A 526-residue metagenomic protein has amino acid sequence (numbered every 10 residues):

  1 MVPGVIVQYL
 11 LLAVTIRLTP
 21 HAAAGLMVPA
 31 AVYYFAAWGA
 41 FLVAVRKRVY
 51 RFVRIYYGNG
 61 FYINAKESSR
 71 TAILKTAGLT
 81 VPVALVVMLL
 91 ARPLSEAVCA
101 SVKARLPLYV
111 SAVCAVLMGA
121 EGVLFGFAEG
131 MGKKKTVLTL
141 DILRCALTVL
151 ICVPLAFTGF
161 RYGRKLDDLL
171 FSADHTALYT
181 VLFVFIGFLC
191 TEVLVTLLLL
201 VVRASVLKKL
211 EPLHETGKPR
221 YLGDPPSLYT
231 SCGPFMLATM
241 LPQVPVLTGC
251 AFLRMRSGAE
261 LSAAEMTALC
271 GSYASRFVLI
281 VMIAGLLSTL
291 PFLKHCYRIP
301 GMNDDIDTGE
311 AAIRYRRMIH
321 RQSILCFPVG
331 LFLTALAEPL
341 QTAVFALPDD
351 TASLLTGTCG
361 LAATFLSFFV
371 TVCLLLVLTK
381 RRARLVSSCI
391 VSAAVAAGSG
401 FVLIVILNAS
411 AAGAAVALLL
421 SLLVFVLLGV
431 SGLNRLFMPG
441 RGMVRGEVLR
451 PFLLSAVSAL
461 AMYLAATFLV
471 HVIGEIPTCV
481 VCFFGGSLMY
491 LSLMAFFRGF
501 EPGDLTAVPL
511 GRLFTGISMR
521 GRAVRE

Functional and structural regions predicted by a protein language model:
M1-K47, A84, C114-A115, P234-M255 (+1 more regions): Signature of the first transmembrane helix
T15-A36, V102-R105, A177-L182, D224-S231 (+2 more regions): Interfacial/gating helices of multi-pass transporter permease domains
V43-G58, G285-D307, Y315-I319: Helix-loop junctions and terminal segments of transmembrane helices in multi-pass membrane transport/translocation
R92-V110, R316, L333-T364: Interfacial segments at transmembrane-helix termini and the short loops linking adjacent helices
M118-L140, A363-V391: Membrane-interface junctions at transmembrane-helix termini in multi-pass inner-membrane proteins
K135, C145-V202, A383, A393-S431 (+2 more regions): Membrane-interface helix-loop junctions in multi-pass transport and translocation proteins
G163-F185, L197-P242, D307-G309, R435-F452: Interhelical loop/hinge segments that connect adjacent transmembrane helices in multipass membrane
L464-E526: Membrane-proximal transmembrane or re-entrant/amphipathic helices at the cytosolic face
